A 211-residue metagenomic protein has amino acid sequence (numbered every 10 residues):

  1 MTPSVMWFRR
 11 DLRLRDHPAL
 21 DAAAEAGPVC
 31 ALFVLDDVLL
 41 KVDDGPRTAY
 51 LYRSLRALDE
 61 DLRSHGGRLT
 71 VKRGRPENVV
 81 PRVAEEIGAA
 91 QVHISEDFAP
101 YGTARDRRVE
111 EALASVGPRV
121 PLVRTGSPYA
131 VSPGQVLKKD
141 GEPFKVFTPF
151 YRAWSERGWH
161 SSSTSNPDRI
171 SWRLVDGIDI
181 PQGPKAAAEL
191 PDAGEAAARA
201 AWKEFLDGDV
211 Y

Functional and structural regions predicted by a protein language model:
M1-G158: Trp/Phe/Arg-rich N-terminal binding region typifying the photolyase-homology
P118, E142-Y211: Glycine/tryptophan-enriched, flexible segments
